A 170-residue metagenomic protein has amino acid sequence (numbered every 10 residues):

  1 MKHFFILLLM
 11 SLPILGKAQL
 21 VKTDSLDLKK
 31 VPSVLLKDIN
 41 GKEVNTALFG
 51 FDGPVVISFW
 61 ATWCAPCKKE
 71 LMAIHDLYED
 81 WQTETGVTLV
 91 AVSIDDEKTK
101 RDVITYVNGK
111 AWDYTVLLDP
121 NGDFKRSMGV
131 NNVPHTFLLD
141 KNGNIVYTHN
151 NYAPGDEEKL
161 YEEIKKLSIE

Functional and structural regions predicted by a protein language model:
M1-K22: Bacterial Sec-dependent N-terminal signal peptides
Q19-A47: N-terminal "domain-start" segment that seeds a small globular fold
D52-V55, W60-W63, N132: Short pre-active-site segment immediately N-terminal to redox-active cysteine/selenocysteine motifs in thiol-based
V55-I57, V90-V92, F137: Conserved hydrophobic packing residues within short motifs/helices of P-loop NTPase cores of ABC-family ATPases
F59-D76: Conserved redox-active cysteine motifs that mediate thiol-disulfide chemistry, especially di-cysteine Cys-X(1-2)-Cys
G86-K100, D113-N121: Thiol-based oxidoreductase modules, predominantly thioredoxin-like and allied folds used for disulfide exchange
I104-K141: Short, internal strand/loop/helix patches that form the active-site neighborhood or redox-interaction surface
L138-E170: Thiol-/selenol-based redox modules, centered on thioredoxin-like and closely related oxidoreductase domains
